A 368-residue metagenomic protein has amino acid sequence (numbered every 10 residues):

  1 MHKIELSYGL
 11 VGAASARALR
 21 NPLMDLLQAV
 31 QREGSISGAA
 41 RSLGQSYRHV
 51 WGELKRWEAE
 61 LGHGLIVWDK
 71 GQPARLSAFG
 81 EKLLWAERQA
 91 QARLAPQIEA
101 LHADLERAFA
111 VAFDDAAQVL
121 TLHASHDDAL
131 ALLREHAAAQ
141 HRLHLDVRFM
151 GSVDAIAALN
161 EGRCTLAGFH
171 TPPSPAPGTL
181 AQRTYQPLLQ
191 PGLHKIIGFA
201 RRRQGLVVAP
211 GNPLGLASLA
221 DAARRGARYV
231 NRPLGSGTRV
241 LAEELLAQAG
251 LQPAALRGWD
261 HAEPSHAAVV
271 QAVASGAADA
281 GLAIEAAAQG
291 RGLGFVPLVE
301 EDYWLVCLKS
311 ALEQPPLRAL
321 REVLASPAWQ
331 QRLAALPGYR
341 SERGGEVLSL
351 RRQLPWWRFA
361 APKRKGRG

Functional and structural regions predicted by a protein language model:
M1-C164, L188-H194, A247, P327-G368: N-terminal hydrophobic or amphipathic helices and topogenic motifs
R20-L23, Q190-G205, L293-E322, R343-L350: Periplasmic-binding protein-like
A116-S125, L219-E244: Short loop->beta-strand "edge-of-pocket" segments that line small-molecule binding or catalytic clefts across diverse
H144-G151, R232, Q252-S265: Short beta-strand-to-loop elements that line the ligand-binding cleft of bilobed periplasmic-binding protein-like
V153-R203: Short beta-strand-centered segments that line the small-molecule binding cleft or hinge of alpha/beta clamshell
H170-Y185, V270-V299: A ligand-binding cleft/hinge motif common to bilobed small-molecule-binding domains
F199-R201, V208-Y229: Flexible hinge/capping segments at coil-to-helix
P210-A217, L251, S310-P316: Short helix-loop capping/hinge motifs at secondary-structure junctions, enriched in acidic/polar residues
